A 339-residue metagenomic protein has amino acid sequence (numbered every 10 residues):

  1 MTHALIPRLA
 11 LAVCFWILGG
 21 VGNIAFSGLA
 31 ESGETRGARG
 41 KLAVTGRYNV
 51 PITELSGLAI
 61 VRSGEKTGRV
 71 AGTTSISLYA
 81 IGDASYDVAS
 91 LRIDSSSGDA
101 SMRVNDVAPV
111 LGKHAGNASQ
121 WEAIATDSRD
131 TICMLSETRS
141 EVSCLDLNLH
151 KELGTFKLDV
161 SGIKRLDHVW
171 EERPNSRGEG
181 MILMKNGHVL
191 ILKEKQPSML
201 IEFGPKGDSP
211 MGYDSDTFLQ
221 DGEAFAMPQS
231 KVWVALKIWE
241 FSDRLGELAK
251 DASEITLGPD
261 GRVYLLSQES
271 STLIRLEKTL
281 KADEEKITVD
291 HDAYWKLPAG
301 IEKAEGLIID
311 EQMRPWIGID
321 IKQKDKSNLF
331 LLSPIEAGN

Functional and structural regions predicted by a protein language model:
M1-V13: Bacterial N-terminal signal peptides that target proteins for export
A10-N23: Bacterial N-terminal signal peptides
N23-N339: Sequence/structural signature of beta-propeller domains
